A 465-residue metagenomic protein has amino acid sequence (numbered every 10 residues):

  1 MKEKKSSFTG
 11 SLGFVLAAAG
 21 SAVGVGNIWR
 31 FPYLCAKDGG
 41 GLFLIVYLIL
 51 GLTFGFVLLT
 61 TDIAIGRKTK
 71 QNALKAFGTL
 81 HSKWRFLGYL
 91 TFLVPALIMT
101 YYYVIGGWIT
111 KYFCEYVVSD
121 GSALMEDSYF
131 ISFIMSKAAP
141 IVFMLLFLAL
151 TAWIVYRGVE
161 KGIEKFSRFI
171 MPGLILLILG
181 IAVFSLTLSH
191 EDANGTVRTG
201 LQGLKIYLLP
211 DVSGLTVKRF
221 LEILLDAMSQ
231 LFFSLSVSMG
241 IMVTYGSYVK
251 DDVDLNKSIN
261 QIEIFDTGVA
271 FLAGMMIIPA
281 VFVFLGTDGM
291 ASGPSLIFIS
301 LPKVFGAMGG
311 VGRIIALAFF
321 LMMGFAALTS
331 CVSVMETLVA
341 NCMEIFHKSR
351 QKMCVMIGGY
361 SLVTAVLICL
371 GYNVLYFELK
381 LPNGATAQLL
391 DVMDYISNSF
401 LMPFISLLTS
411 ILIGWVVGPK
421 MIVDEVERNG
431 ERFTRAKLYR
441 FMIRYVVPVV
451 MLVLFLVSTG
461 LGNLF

Functional and structural regions predicted by a protein language model:
M1-W29, L58-I63, R67-T79, R85-F86 (+2 more regions): Membrane-interface "cap" regions at the ends of multi-pass membrane proteins
K2-F8, R168-L328, V332, K352-M353 (+1 more regions): Membrane-embedded translocation segments of transport machinery
K2-S6, L34-D38, Q71-L90, Y103-G162 (+5 more regions): Inter-helical loop and helix-membrane interface segments of multi-pass membrane transporters/permeases
S7, G13-F14, S21, K137-V142 (+6 more regions): Loop-to-transmembrane helix boundary motifs in multi-pass membrane proteins
G10-L48, I241, K257-N260, I264-T267: Transmembrane helix-boundary motif of multi-pass solute transporters/channels
L34-D38, A64, T79-L80, F86-P95 (+5 more regions): Membrane-water interface regions at transmembrane-helix termini and the short interhelical loops of multi-pass membrane
A327-S333, C354-I368, Y372, D391-E425: Hydrophobic alpha-helical segments of multi-pass membrane transport proteins
N383-G414, T434-F465: A generic transmembrane alpha-helix motif of multi-pass inner-membrane proteins
